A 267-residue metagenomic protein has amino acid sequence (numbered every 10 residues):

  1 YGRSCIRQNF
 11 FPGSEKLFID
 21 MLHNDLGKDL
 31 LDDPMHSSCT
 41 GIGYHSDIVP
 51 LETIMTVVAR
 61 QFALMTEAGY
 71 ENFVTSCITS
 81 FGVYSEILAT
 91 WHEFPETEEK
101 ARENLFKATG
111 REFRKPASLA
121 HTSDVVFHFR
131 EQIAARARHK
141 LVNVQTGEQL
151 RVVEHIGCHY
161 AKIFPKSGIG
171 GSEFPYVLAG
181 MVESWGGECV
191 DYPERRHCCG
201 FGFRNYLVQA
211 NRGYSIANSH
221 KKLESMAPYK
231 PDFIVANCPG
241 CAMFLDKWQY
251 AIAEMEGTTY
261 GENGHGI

Functional and structural regions predicted by a protein language model:
Y1-I267: Iron-sulfur cluster-binding electron-transfer modules in prokaryotic oxidoreductases
